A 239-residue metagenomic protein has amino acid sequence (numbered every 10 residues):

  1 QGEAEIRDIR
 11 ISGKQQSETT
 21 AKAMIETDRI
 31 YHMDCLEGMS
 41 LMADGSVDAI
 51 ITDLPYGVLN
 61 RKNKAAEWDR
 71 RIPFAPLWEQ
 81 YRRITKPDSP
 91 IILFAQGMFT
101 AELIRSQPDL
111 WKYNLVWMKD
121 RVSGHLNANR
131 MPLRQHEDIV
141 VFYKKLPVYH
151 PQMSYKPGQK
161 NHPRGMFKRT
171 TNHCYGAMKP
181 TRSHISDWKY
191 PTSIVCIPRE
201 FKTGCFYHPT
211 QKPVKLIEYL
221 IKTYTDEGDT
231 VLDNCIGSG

Functional and structural regions predicted by a protein language model:
G2, R7-G239: Core catalytic lobe of class I
